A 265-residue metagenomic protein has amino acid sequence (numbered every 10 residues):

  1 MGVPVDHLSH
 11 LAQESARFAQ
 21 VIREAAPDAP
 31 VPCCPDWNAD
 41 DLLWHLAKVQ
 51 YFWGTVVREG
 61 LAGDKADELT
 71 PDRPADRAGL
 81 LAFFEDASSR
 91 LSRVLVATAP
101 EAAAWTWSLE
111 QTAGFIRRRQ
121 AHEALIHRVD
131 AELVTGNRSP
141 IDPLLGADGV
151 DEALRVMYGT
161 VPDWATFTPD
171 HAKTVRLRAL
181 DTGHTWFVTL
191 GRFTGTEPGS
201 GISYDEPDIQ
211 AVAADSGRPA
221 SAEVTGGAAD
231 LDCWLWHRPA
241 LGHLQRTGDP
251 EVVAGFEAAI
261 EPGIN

Functional and structural regions predicted by a protein language model:
M1-H10, E14, E24-P35, E59-L61 (+3 more regions): Structured surface interface patches that mediate subunit assembly and partner/cofactor docking
M1-V5, L46-T106, N137-V150, L154-M157: Short, helix-capping/interhelical loops that line the mouth of catalytic, cofactor-, or ligand-binding pockets
L11-F18, A39-W53, R77, L81-L95 (+1 more regions): Alpha-helical transition-metal enzyme core signature, strongest for iron centers
